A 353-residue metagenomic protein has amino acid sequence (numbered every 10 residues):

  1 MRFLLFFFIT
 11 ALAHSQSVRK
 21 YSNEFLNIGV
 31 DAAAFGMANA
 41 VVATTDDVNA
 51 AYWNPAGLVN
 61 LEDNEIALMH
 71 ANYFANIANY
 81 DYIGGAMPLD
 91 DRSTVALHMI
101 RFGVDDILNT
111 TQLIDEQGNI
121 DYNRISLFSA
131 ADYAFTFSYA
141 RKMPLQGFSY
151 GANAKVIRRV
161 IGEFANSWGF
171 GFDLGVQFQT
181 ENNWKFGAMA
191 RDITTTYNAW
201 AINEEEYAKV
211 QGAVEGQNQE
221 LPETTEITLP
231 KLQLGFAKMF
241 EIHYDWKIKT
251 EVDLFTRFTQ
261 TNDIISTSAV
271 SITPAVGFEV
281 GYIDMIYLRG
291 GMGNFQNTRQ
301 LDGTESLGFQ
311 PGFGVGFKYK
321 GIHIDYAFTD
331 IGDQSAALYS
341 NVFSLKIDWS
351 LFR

Functional and structural regions predicted by a protein language model:
M1-L4, L351-R353: Short, Lys/Arg-enriched, disordered terminal segments
R2-L12: Sec-dependent N-terminal signal peptides
Q16-R353: Subset of outer-membrane beta-barrel
